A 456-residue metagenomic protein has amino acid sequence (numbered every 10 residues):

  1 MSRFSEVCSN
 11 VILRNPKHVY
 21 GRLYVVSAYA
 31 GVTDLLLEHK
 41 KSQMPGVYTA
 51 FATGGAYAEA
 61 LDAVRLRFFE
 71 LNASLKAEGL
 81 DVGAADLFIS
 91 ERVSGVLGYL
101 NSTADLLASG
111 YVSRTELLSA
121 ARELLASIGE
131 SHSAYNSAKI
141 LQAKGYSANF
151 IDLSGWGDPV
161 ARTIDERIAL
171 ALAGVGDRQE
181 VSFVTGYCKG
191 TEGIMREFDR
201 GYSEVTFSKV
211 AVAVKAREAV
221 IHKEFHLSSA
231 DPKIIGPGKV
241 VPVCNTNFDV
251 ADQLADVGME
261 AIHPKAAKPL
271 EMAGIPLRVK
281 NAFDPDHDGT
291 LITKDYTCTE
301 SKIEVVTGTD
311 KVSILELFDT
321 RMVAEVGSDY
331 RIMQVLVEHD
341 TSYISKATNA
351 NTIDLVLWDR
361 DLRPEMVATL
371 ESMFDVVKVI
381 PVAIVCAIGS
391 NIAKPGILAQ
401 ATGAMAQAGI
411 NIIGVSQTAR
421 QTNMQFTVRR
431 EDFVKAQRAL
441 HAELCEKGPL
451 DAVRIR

Functional and structural regions predicted by a protein language model:
M1-I262, A267, T427-R429, G448 (+1 more regions): Nucleotide/pyrophosphate-binding catalytic subdomain
Y20, Y146, I275, T341 (+1 more regions): Short phosphate-binding/catalytic loops that engage adenosine nucleotides
S27, A282, T348: Conserved H-loop
E218-H222, L277-V279, S345: Short hydrophobic alpha-helical runs that function as membrane-insertion/retention elements
N247-R321: A conserved active-site cap/scaffold subdomain adjacent to cofactor or substrate pockets
D288-R456: A conserved regulatory-domain signal marking ACT and ACT-like small-molecule sensing domains and adjacent regulatory
